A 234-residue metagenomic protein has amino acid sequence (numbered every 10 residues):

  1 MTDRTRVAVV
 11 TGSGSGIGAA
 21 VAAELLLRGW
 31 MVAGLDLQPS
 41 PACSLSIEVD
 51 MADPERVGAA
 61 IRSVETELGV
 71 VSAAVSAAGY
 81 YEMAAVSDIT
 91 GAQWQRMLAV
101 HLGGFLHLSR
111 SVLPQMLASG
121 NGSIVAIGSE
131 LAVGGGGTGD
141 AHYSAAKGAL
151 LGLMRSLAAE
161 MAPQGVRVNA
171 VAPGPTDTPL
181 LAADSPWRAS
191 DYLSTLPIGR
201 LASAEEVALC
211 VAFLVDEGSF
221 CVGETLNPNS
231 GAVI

Functional and structural regions predicted by a protein language model:
A85-V86, Q93-L98, L181, Y192: Substrate-binding pocket helix/loop in short-chain dehydrogenase/reductase
I89, G135-S144, S156: Active-site loop-to-helix junction immediately N-terminal to the catalytic Tyr of the SDR YXXXK motif in Rossmann-fold
L106, R200-P228: C-terminal substrate-recognition "lid" of short-chain dehydrogenase/reductases
S109, A146, M154: Active-site helix of classical SDR
P114, A159-P163: Alpha-helical segment proximal to the catalytic Tyr-Lys
N121, A162, R167, C221-G223: Short, small/polar-rich loop/turn modules that mediate ligand/substrate recognition or access, typified
S129: Residue(s) in the substrate-gating loop at a strand-loop-helix junction that position the organic substrate next
